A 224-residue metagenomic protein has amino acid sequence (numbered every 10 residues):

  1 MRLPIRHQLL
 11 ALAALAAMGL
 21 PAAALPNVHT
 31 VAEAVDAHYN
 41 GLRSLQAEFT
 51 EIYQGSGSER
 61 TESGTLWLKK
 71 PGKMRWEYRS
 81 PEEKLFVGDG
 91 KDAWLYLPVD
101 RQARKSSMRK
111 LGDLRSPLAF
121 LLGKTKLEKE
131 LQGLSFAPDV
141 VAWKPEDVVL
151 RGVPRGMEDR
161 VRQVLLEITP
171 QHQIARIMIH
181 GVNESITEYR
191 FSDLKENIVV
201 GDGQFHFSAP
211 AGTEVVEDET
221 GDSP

Functional and structural regions predicted by a protein language model:
R2-A11: Bacterial N-terminal signal peptides that target proteins for export
A11-G19: Bacterial N-terminal signal peptides
L20-A24: Sec/Tat signal peptide C-region and signal peptidase I cleavage site
L25-Y53, E59-R60, V87, L97-V161 (+2 more regions): Flexible, processing/modification-adjacent segments and terminal tails in exported/periplasmic/extracellular proteins
F49, M74-Y78, A93-Y96, G152 (+1 more regions): Short hydrophobic/aromatic-rich beta-strand segments that constitute the beta-sheet cores of beta-sandwich/beta-barrel
T65-P117, T187: An acidic-aromatic
K129-G212, V216-E217: Gly/Pro-enriched, hydrophobic low-complexity segments that function as extracytoplasmic propeptides/linkers
